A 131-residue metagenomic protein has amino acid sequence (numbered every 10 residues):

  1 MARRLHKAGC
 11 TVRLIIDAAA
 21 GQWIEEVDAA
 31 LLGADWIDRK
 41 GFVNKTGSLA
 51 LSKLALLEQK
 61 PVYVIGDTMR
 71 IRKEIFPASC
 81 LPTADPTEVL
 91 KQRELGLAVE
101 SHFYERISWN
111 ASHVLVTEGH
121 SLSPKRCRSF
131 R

Functional and structural regions predicted by a protein language model:
M1-R131: Conserved phosphate- and dinucleotide-binding cores of soluble alpha/beta proteins, encompassing both enzyme active
